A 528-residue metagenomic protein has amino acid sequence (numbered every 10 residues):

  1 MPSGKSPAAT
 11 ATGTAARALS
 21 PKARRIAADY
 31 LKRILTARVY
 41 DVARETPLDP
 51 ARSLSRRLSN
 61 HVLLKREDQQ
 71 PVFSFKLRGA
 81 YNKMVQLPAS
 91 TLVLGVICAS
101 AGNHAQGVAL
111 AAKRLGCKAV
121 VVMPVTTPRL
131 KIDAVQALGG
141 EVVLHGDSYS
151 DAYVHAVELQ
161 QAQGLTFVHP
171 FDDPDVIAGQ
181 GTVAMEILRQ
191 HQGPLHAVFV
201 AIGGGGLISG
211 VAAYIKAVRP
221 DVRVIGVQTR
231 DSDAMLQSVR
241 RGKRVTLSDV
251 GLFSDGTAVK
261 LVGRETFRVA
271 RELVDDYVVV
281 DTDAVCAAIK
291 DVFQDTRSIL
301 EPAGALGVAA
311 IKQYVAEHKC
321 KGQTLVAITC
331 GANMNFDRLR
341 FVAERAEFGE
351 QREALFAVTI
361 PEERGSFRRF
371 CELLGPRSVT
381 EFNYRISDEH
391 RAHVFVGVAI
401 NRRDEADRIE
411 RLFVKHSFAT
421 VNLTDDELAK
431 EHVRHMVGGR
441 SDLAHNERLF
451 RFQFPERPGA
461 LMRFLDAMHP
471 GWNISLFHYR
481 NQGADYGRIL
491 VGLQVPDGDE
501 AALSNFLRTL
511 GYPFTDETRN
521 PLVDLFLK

Functional and structural regions predicted by a protein language model:
M1-A460, F464-K528: PLP-dependent amino-acid enzyme catalytic core
